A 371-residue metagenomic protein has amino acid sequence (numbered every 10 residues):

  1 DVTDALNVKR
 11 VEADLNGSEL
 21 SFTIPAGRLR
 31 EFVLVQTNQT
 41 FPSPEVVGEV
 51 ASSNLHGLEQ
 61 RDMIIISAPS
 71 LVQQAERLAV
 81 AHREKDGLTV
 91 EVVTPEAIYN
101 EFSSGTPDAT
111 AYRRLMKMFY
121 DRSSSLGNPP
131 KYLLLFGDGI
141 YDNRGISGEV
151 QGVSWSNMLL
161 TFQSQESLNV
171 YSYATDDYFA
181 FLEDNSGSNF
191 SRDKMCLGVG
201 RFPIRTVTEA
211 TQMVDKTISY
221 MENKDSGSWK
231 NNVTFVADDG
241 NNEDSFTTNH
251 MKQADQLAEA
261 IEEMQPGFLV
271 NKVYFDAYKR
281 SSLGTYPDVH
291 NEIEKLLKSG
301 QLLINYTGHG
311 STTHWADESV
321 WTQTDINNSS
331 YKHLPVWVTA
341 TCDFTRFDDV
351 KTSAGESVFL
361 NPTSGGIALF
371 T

Functional and structural regions predicted by a protein language model:
D1-T371: Cysteine-dependent hydrolase recognition
